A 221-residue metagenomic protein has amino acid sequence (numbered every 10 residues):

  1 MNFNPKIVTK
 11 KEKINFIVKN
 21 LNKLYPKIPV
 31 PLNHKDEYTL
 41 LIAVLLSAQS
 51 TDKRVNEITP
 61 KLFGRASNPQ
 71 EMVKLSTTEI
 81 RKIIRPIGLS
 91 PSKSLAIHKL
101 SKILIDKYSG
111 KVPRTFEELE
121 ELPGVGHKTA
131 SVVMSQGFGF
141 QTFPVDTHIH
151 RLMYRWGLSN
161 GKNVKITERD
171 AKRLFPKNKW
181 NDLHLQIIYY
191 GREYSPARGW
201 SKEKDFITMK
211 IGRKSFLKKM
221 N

Functional and structural regions predicted by a protein language model:
N2-N221: Catalytic cores of DNA base-excision repair glycosylases
